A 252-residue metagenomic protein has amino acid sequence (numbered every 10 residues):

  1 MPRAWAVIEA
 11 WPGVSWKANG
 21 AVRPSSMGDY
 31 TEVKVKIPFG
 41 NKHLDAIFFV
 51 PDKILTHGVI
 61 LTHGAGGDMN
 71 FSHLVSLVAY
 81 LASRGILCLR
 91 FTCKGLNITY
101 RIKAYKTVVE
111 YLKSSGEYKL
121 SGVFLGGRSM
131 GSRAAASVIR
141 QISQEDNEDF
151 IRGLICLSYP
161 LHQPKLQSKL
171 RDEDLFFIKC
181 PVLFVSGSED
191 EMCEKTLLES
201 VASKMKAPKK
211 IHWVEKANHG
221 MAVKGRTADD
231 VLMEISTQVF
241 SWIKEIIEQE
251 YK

Functional and structural regions predicted by a protein language model:
R23-S26, K34-F124, R128, R133-Q141 (+3 more regions): Serine-hydrolase catalytic machinery in alpha/beta-hydrolase-like enzymes
I60-G64, S158, S186: The conserved beta1-alpha1 loop
C93, I155-P164, G187: Active-site nucleophile loop of the alpha/beta-hydrolase fold
F124, G153-I155: Residue in the alpha/beta-hydrolase core beta-strand immediately N-terminal to the catalytic nucleophile
I178, F184-S186, D190: Short beta-strand/loop motif that positions the catalytic acidic residue of the alpha/beta-hydrolase fold
E191-L197: Conserved alpha/beta-hydrolase "acid-adjacent" motif
M205-M221: Catalytic histidine neighborhood in serine/cysteine hydrolases with alpha/beta-hydrolase-type architecture
R226-K252: Catalytic active-site module of serine/aspartate enzymes centered on a nucleophile-bearing elbow/loop
